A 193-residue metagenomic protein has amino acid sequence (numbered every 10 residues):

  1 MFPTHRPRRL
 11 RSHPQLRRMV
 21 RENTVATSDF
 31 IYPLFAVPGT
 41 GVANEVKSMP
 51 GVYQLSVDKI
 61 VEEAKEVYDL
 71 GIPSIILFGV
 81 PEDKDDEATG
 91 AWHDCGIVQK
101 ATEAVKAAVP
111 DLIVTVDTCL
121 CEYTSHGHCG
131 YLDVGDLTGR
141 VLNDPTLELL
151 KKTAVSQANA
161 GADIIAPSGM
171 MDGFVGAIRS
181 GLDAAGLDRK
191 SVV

Functional and structural regions predicted by a protein language model:
M1-D58: An N-cap/entry alpha-helix motif that binds or orients negatively charged groups
R9-L10, V42-K59, E87, Y123-L149: Active-site mouth loops of central-metabolism enzymes
L34, I60, V67, D117 (+2 more regions): Conserved, mostly hydrophobic/aromatic
A36-P38, T118-E122: Short glycine-enriched loops at secondary-structure junctions
A43-L55, L70-I97, Y123-S125, I164-G176: Glycine-rich, proline-tolerant flexible connector loops at the mouths of alpha/beta enzymes
A64-Y68, T102-A108, V175, R179-G186: Surface-exposed amphipathic alpha-helices with a cationic face
V98-E103, D136-K151, L187-R189: Acidic, His- and aromatic-enriched active-site or binding-groove loops in soluble protein domains that engage sugars
V192-V193: Conserved small/polar residues in nucleotide/adenosyl-binding loops
